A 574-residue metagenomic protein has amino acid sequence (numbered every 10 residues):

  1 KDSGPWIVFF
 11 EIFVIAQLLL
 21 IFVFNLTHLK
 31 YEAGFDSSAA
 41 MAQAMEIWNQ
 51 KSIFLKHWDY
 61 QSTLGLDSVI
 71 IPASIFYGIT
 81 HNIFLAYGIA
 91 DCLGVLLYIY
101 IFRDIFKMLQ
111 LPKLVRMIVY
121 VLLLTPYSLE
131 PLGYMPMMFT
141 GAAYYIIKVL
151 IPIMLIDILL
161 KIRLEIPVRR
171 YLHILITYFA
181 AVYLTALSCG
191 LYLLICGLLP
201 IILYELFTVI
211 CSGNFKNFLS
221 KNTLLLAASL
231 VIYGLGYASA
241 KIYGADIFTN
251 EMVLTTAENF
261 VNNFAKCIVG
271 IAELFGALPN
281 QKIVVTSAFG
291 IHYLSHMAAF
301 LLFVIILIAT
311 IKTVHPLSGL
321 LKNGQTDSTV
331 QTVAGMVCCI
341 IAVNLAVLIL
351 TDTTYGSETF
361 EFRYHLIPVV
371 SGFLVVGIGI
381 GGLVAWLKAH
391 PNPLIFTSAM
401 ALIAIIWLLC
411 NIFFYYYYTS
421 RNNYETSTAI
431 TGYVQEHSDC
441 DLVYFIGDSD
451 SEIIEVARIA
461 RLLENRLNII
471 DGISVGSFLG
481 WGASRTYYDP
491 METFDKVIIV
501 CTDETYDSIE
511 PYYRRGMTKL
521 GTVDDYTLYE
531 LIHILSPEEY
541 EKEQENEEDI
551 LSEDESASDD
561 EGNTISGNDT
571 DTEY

Functional and structural regions predicted by a protein language model:
V8-I15, L172-T177, L226-V231, A299-V304 (+3 more regions): Signature aromatic-anchored transmembrane alpha helix within multi-pass, membrane-resident enzymes that catalyze glycan
F13-V14, I89-L114, M154, I305-H315: Transmembrane-helix motifs of polytopic, lipid-linked glycan transferases
T27-F35, W48-I71: Membrane-proximal lumenal/periplasmic loop motifs of glycosylation machinery
A39-M45, D59-N82, E273-K282: Short hydrophobic/aromatic helix or loop-helix immediately within or flanking a transmembrane segment in polytopic
T63, S420-Y424, G432-A483, F494-E504: Short periplasmic/luminal acceptor-recognition loop of GT-C membrane glycosyltransferases, typified by
A143-I151, F300-F303, T332-M336, I349-K388: Hydrophobic/aromatic-rich transmembrane helices and adjacent perimembrane loops
R170-I202, V231: Membrane-interface alpha helices of multi-pass inner-membrane proteins
E492-Y574: Aromatic/acidic, Gly/Pro-rich catalytic loop(s) in extracytoplasmic/lumenal soluble domains of multi-pass membrane
